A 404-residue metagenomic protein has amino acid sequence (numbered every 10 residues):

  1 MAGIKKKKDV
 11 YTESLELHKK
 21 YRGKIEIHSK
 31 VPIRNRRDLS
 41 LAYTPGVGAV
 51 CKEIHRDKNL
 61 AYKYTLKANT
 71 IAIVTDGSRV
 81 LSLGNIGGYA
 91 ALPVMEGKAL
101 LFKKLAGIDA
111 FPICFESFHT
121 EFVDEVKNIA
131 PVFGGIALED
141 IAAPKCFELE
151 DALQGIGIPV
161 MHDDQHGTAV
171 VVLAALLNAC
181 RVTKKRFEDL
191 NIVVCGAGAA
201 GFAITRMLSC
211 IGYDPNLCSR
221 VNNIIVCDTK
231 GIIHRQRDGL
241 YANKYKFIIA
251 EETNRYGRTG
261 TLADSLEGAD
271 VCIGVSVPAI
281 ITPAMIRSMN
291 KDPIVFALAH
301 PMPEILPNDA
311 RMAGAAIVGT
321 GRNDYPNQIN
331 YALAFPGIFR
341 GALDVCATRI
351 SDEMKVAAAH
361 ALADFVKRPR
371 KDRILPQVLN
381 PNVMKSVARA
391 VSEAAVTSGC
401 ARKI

Functional and structural regions predicted by a protein language model:
A2-V160, A394, A401: N-terminal ligand-binding/catalytic initiation module
K5, D163, T183-K185, A297-I404: Adenosine-phosphate binding glycine-rich loop
P32, R36, Y43, V47 (+16 more regions): Generic structural signal for well-ordered, non-membrane alpha-helical segments in soluble metabolic enzymes
D76-S78, I86, F115-S117, D140-A143 (+5 more regions): Short, ordered loop/turn segments at secondary-structure junctions
L81, G88-A106, G157, H166 (+3 more regions): Glycine-rich phosphate/diphosphate-binding loop of Rossmann-like nucleotide-binding domains
A130, F187, S265-L266, I286-M289: A short, aliphatic-rich alpha-helical micro-motif
A137-D140, V160, V271-P326: ADP-ribose/adenylate-binding Rossmann-like module
